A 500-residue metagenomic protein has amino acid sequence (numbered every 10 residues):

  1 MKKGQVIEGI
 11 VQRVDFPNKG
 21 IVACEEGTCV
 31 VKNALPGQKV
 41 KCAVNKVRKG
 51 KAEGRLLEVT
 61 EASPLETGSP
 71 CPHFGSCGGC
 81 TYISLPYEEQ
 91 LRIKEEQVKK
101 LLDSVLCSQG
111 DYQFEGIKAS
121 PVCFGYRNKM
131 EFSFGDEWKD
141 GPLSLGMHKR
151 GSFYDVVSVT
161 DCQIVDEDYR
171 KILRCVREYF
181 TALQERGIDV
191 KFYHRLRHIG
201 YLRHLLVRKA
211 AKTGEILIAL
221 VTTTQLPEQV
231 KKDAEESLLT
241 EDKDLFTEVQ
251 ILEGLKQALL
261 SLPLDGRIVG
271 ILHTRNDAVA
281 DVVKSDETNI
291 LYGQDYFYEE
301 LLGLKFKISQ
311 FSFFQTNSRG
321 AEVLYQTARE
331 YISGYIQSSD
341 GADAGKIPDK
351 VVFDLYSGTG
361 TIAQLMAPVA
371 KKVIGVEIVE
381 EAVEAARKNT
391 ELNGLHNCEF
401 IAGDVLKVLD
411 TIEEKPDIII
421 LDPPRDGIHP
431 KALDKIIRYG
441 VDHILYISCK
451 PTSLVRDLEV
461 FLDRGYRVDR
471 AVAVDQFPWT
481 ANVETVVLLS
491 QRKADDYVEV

Functional and structural regions predicted by a protein language model:
M1-H73, R150, K232-D233, E399 (+1 more regions): Terminal RNA-binding accessory module
K2-G4, E8, R13-P17, L217 (+1 more regions): Rossmann-like S-adenosyl-L-methionine
G20-E25, G146-K149, A219-V221, A386: Short, acidic/hydrophobic/Gly-rich beta-strand patch recurrent on exposed beta strands that often constitutes part
S63-P72, Y154-D155, R492-V500: Flexible, glycine-/basic-rich loop-and-beta segments that form/coincide with the SAM-dependent methyltransferase
T67-P86: Local cysteine-cluster metal-coordination motifs and their immediate loop/turn environment, predominantly Fe-S cluster
C80, K94, V98-V105, D354: Small-residue-enriched alpha-helical segments and adjacent helix-cap loops that form tight helix-helix packing
S108-K139, G151, V207-R208: Composition-driven low-complexity segments enriched in polar/acidic and proline residues
Y154-R203, T224-L226, K231-G270: Internal alpha/beta scaffold segment
